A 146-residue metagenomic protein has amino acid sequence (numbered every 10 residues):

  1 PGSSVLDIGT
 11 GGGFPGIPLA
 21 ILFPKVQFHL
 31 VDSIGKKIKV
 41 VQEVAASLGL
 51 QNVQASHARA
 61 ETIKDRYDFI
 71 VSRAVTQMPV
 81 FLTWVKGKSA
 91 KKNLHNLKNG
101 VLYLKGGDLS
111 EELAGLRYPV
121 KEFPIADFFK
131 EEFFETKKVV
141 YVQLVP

Functional and structural regions predicted by a protein language model:
P1-S72, L82: Conserved SAM/SAH cofactor-binding pocket of Class I
F23-K25, L50, N96, R117-V120: Short, well-ordered coil/turn elements that cap or connect secondary structure elements
A46-L50, A90-H95: Arginine/glycine-rich "motif VI" loop of SF2 helicases in the C-terminal RecA-like domain
A58, V85, L104-G107: Non-DNA-binding regulatory cores of transcription-related proteins, predominantly C-terminal effector-binding
A74-Q77, L109: Short glycine-rich anion-binding loops that position phosphate/pyrophosphate groups of nucleotides and phosphorylated
M78-K88: A short, conserved alpha-helix within the catalytic core of class I
N93-S110: Conserved beta-strand signature within the Rossmann-like core of class I S-adenosyl-L-methionine
D108-P146: Active-site capping/gating segments
